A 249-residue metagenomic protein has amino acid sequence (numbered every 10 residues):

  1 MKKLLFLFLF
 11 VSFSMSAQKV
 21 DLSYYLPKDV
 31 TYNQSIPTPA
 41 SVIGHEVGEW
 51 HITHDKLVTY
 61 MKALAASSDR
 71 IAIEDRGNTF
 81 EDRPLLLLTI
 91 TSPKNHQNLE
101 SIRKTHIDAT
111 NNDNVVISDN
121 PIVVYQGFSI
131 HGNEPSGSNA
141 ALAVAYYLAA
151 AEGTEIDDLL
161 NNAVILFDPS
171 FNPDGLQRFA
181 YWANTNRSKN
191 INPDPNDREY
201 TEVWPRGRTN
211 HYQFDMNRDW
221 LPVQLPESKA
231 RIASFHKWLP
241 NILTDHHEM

Functional and structural regions predicted by a protein language model:
K3-F13: Sec-dependent N-terminal signal peptides
K19-T31, L86-S92, I102-H106, N111-P121 (+4 more regions): Surface-exposed loop and adjacent secondary-structure segments within mature catalytic domains
V30-E49, Q126, D215: Acidic/histidine-rich, surface-exposed loop or edge segments in extracytoplasmic proteins
T53, D82, S129, F167 (+2 more regions): Divalent metal-coordination and catalytic microenvironments
H54, V58-K62, S138-A145, Q213 (+1 more regions): Extracytoplasmic/secreted envelope proteins and their assembly/folding machinery, especially bacterial periplasmic
H54-P93: A non-catalytic alpha/beta surface segment that caps or lines the substrate-entry region of metallo-dependent hydrolase
I130-E134: A generic structural motif
F235, L239-D245: Proline-aspartate-enriched helix->loop->beta-strand connector
